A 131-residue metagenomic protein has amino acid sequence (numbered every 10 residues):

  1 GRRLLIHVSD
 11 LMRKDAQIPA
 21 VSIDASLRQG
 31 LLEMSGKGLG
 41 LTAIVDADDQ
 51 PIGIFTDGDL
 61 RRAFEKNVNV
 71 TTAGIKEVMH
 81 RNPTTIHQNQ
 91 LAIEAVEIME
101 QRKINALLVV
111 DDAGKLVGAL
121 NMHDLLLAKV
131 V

Functional and structural regions predicted by a protein language model:
G1-L4: Glycine-biased, small-residue-rich flexible motifs in mid-sequence functional cores and linkers
I6-I18, T72-P83: Bateman (tandem CBS) regulatory domains
D10, K14, G58-D59, M79 (+2 more regions): General secondary-structure edge motif
L11, M34-K37, T42-D59, M99 (+1 more regions): A glycine-centered beta-loop-beta connector
V21-G38, F64, T85-I104, V109-A113 (+1 more regions): The conserved cystathionine-beta-synthase
A25, Q29-R81, N89: Phosphate-binding active sites in nucleotide-utilizing proteins
